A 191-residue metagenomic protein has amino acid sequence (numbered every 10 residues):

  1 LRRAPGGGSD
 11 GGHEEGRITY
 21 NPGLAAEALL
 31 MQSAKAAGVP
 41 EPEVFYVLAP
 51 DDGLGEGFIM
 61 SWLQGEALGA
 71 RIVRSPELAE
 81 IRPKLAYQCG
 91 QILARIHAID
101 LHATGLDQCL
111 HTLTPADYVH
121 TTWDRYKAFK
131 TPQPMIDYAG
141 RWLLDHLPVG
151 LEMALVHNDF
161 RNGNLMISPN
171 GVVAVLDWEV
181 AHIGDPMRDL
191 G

Functional and structural regions predicted by a protein language model:
L1-L155: ATP-binding pocket architecture of kinase catalytic cores
A154-L155, R161, M166-G191: Active-site Asp-x-Gly
